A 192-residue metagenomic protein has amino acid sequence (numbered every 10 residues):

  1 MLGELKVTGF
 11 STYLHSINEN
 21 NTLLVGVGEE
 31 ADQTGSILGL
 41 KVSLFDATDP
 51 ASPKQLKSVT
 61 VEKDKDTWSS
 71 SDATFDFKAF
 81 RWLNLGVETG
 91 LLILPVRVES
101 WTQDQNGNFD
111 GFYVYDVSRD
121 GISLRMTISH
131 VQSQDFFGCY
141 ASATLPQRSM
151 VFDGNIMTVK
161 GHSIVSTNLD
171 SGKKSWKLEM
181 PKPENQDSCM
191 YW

Functional and structural regions predicted by a protein language model:
M1-W192: Feature marking well-ordered beta-strand scaffolds used for ligand recognition
